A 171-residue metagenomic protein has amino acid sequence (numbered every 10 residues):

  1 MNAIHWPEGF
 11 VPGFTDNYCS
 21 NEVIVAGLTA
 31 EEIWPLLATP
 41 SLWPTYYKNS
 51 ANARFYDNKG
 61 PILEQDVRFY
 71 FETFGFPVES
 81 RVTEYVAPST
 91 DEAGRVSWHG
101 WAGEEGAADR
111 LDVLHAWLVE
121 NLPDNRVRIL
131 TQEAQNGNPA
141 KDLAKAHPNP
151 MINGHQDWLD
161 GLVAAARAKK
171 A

Functional and structural regions predicted by a protein language model:
M1-G60: Hydrophobic ligand-binding cavity/cleft-lining segments
I4-W6, I62-Q65, R95-E104: Short Pro/Gly-enriched beta-strand edge/turn motifs at strand-loop
N21, S41-D91: Short beta-edge strand/loop motif at the mouth of beta-sheet-based domains
E32-L37, W43, F69, V82 (+3 more regions): Hydrophobic pocket/interface hotspot
T45, T73-R128, A134-N136: Hydrophobic-ligand binding "helix-grip"
R128-A171: A conserved amphipathic terminal alpha-helix motif
